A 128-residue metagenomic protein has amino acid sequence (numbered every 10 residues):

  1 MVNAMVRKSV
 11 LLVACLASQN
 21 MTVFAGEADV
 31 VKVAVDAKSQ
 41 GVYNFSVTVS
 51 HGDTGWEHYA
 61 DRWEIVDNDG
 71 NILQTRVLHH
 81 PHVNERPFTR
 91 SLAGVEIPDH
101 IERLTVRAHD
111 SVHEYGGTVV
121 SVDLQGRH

Functional and structural regions predicted by a protein language model:
M1-V10: Bacterial N-terminal signal peptides that target proteins for export
N20-A25: Sec/Tat signal peptide C-region and signal peptidase I cleavage site
G26-D61: Short, surface-exposed binding/anchoring microloops in extracellular/periplasmic proteins
A34, S46-T48, E64, A93 (+1 more regions): Residue-level recognition of well-ordered beta-strand positions that form the cores of beta-sheet-rich folds across
A37-G41, I65-N71, E96-E102: A short, structured loop/turn motif at beta-sheet edges
H58-V83: The feature marks short-to-medium sequence segments in extracytoplasmic or secretory-pathway proteins
Q74-R103, R107-E114: Short, solvent-exposed, Trp/other aromatic-anchored flexible loops in extracytoplasmic proteins
T118-H128: Short beta-strand elements
